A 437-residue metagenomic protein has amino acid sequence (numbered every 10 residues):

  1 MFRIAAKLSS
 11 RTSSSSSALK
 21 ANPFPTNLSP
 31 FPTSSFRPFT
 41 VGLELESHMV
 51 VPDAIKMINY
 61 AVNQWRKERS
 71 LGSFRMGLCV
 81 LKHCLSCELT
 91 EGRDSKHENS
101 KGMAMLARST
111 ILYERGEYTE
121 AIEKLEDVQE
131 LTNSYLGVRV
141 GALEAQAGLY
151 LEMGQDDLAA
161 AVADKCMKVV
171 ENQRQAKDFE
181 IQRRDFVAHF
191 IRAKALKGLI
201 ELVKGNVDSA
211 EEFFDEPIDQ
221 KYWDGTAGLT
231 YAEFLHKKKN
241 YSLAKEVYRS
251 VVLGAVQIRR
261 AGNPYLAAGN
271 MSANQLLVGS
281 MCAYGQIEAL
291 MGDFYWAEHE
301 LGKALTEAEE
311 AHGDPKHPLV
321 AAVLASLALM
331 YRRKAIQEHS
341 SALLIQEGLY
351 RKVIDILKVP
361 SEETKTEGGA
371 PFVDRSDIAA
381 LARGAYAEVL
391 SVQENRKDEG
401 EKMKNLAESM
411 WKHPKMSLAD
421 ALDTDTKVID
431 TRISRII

Functional and structural regions predicted by a protein language model:
M1-F36: N-terminal chloroplast transit peptides
H48-P52, N99, G137, I181 (+6 more regions): Residue signature of alpha-solenoid helical repeat architecture, marking inter-repeat boundaries and helix-start
K56-N63, S100, A107, V138 (+11 more regions): "A position-specific structural signal for the A-helix of alpha-solenoid helical repeats
Q64-E68, L112, Y150, K194 (+7 more regions): Residue at a conserved register position within TPR or TPR-like alpha-solenoid repeats
E68, G72, G116, G154 (+5 more regions): Residue-level detector of the short coil/turn that links helix A to helix B within each tetratricopeptide repeat
K82-G92, E126-L131, M167-F179, E211-Q220 (+4 more regions): Amphipathic alpha-helical segments of tetratricopeptide repeats
N274-G279, M291-A419: Structured C-terminal portions of repeat-based eukaryotic scaffold domains
